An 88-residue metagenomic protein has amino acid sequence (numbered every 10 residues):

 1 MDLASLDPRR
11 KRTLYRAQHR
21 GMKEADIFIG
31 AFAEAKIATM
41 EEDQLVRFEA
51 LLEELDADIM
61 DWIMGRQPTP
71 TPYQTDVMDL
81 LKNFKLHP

Functional and structural regions predicted by a protein language model:
D2-P88: Positively charged, polar, low-complexity stretches
